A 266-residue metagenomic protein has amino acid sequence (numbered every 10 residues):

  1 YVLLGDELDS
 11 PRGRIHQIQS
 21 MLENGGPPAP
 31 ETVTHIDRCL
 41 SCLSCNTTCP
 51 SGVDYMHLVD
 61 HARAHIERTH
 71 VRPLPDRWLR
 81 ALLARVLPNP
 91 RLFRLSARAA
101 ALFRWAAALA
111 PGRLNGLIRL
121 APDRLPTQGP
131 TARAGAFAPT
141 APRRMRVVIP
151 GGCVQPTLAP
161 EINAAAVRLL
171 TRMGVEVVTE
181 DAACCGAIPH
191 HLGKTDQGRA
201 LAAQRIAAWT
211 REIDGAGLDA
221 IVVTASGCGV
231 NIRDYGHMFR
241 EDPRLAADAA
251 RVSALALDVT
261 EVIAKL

Functional and structural regions predicted by a protein language model:
Y1, C39-C45, C49, C153 (+2 more regions): Short cysteine clusters
Y1-T34, G52-A81: Non-heme iron-sulfur electron-transfer modules
E7-Q17, N46-V53, I149-E161: Short charge-dense sequence patches
S10, S20, S41-S44, S51 (+4 more regions): Generic serine detector
P28-C42, I162: Secondary-structure capping and boundary motifs in well-ordered enzyme cores
Y55-L266: Iron-sulfur cluster-binding electron-transfer modules in prokaryotic oxidoreductases
